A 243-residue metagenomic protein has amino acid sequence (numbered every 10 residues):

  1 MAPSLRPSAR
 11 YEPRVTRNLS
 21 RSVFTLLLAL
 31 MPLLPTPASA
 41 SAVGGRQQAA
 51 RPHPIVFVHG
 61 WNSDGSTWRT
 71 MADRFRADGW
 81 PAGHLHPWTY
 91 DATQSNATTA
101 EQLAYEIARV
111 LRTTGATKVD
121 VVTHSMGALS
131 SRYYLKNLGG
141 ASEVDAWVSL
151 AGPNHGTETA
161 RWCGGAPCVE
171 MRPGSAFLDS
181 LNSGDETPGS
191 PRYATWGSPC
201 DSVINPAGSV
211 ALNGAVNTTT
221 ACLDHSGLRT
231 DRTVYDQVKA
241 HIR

Functional and structural regions predicted by a protein language model:
S4-A42: Secretory targeting and sorting signals
M31-P32, L181, V238: A generic structural signal for nonpolar/aromatic side chains embedded in well-ordered alpha-helices
A40-A50, R243: Composition-driven, intrinsically disordered low-complexity tracts enriched in small residues
H53-H59, G79-A82, P87, T93-G184 (+1 more regions): Serine-dependent carboxylesterase/thioesterase catalytic core of lipase-like alpha/beta-hydrolase/SGNH enzymes
D64-T70: The serine-hydrolase catalytic nucleophile loop
M71-W80: A short, Lys/Arg-enriched amphipathic alpha-helix followed by its capping loop at the start of a domain
E170, E186-R243: C-terminal catalytic-base region of ester-bond hydrolases, centering on the histidine of the charge-relay
